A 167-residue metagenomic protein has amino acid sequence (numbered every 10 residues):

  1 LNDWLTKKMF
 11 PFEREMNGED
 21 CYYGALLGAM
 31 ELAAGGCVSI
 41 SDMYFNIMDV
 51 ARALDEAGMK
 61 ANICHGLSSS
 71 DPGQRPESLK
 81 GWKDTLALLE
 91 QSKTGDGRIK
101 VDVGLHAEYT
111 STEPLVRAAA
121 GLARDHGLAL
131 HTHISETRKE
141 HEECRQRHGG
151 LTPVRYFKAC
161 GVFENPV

Functional and structural regions predicted by a protein language model:
L1-C21, K60-W82, R138-E164: Active-site gating loops and adjacent loop-to-helix segments of metal-dependent hydrolytic enzymes
L1-M59, G81-G95: Alpha-helical scaffold segments that flank or form the walls of functional sites
C21-A29, A51-A53, A61-G66, T85 (+3 more regions): Small-side-chain structural scaffolding
L32-G35, M48-R52, S70-G73, T110-E113 (+1 more regions): Short, well-ordered, mixed-charge alpha-helical segments that flank or form enzyme active sites
C37-S41, D71-P76, D102-Y109: Flexible, glycine/proline-enriched loop segments at strand-loop-helix junctions that form or flank small-ligand binding
V38-S39, K60, K100, A129: Beta-sheet entry/capping signal
S41-D42, I63, L130-I134: General beta-strand structural signal in soluble alpha/beta enzymes
G95-V167: Active-site core of metal-dependent hydrolases
